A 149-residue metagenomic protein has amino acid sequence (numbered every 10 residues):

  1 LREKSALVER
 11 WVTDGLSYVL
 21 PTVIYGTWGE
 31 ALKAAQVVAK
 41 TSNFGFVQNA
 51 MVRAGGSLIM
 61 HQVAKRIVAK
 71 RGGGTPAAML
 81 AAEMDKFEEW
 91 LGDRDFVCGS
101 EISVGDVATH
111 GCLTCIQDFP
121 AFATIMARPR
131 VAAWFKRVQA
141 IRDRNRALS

Functional and structural regions predicted by a protein language model:
L1-F46: GST-like domain detector, emphasizing the conserved glutathione-binding G-site in the N-terminal thioredoxin-like
K4-L7, W11, T75-A82, K86 (+1 more regions): A non-catalytic, amphipathic alpha-helix used as a structural packing/dimerization or gating element in enzyme scaffolds
L7, W11-D14, K86, H110-G111 (+2 more regions): Alpha-helical scaffold segments in carbohydrate-active enzymes
L16-L20, G92-G99: Short helix-to-loop capping/linker segments positioned immediately adjacent to catalytic or ligand/cofactor-binding
T22-V23, C98-E101, A123-I125: Short acidic alpha-helical/loop segments enriched in Asp/Glu that coordinate divalent cations
G45-D95: A mid-sequence, solvent-exposed acidic-amphipathic segment
V97-Q117: GST superfamily/GST-like fold recognition
H110-S149: Long, positively charged, glycine-interspersed low-complexity recognition regions
